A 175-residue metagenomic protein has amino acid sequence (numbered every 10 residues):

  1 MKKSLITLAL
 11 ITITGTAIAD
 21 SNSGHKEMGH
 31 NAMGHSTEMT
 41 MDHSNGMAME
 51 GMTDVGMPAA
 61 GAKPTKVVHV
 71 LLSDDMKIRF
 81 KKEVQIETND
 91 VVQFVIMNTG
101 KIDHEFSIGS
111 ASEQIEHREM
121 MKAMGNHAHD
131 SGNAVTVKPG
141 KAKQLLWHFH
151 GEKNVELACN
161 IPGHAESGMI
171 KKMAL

Functional and structural regions predicted by a protein language model:
M1-A19: Gram-negative bacterial Sec-dependent N-terminal signal peptides
A19-G29: Cleaved targeting-peptide boundary
H30, H35, M41-M49, G132-L175: Extracellular/periplasmic metallocenter environments
D42-T65: A eukaryote-biased signal for short, well-structured alpha-helical docking elements
G61-V91: N-terminal edge beta-strand
K82-S107, K143-G151: Beta-strand cores of secreted/periplasmic/IMS beta-sandwich domains, seen most often in copper-related folds
S112-A123: Short aromatic-acidic-glycine turn motif
M121-S131: Short beta-strand and strand-turn-strand segments in soluble, beta-rich domains
